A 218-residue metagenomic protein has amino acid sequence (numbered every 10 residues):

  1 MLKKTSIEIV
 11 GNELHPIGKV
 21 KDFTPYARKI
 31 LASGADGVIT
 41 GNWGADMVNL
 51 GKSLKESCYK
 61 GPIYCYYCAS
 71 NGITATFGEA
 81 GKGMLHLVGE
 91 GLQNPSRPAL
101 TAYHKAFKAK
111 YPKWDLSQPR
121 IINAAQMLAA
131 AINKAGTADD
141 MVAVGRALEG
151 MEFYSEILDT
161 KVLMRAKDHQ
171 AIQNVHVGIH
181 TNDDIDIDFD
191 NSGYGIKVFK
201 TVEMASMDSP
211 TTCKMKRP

Functional and structural regions predicted by a protein language model:
M1-P218: Extracytosolic ligand-binding ectodomains
